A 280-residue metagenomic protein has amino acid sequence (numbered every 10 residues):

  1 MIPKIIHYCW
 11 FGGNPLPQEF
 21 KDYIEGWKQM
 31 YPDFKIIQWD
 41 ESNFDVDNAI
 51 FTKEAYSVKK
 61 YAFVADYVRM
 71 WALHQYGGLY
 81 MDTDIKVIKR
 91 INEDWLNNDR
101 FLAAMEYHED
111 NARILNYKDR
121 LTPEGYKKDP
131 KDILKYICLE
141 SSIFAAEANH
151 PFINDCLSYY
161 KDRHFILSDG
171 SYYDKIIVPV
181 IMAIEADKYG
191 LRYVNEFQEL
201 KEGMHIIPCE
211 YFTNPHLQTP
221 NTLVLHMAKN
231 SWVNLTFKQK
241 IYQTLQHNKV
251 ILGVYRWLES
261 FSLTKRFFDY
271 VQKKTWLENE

Functional and structural regions predicted by a protein language model:
M1-A65, M81-E280: Glycosyltransferase-associated regions of secretory-pathway enzymes, highlighting luminal stem/catalytic domains
D66-G78: Small-residue hinge/turn detector
